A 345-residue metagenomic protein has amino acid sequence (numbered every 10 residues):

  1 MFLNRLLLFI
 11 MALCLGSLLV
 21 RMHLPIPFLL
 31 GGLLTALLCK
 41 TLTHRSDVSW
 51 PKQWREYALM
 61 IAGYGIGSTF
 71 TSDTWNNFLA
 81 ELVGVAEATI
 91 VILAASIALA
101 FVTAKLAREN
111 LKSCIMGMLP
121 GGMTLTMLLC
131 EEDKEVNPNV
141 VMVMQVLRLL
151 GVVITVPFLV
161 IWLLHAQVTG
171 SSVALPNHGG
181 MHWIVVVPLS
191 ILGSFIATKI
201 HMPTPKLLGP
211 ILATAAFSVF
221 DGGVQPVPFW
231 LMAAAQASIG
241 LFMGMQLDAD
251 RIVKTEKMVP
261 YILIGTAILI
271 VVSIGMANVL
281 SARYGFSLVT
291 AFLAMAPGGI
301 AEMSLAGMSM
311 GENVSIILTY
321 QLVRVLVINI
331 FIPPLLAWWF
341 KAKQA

Functional and structural regions predicted by a protein language model:
M1-L7, P138-V185: Alpha-helical transmembrane segments and their cytosolic membrane-interface
M1-Q53, Y64-D73, H182-R251, V271-N278: Structural signature of multi-pass alpha-helical membrane transport proteins
L19-L34, W54-A58, E81-I92, S113-M118 (+3 more regions): Structural signature of hydrophobic alpha-helical transmembrane segments
H44-A58, F70-E87, T103-L111, H201-T204 (+5 more regions): Interfacial helix-loop-helix linkers and transmembrane-helix boundary segments in multi-pass membrane proteins
Y57-T69, V91-I92, M116-L128, L149-T155 (+4 more regions): Small-residue-rich segments of transmembrane alpha-helices in multi-pass membrane proteins, especially helix faces
I92, G121-L125, M142-I161, I300 (+1 more regions): Membrane-embedded alpha-helical segments of transport systems, primarily multispan ion/solute transporters
A98-E109, V152-G170, F195, I200 (+2 more regions): Juxtamembrane and boundary regions of transmembrane helices in multi-pass small-molecule transporters and channels
L106-L147, F286-Q321: Alpha-helical membrane segments and immediately flanking helix-loop junctions that form or couple to the substrate/ion
